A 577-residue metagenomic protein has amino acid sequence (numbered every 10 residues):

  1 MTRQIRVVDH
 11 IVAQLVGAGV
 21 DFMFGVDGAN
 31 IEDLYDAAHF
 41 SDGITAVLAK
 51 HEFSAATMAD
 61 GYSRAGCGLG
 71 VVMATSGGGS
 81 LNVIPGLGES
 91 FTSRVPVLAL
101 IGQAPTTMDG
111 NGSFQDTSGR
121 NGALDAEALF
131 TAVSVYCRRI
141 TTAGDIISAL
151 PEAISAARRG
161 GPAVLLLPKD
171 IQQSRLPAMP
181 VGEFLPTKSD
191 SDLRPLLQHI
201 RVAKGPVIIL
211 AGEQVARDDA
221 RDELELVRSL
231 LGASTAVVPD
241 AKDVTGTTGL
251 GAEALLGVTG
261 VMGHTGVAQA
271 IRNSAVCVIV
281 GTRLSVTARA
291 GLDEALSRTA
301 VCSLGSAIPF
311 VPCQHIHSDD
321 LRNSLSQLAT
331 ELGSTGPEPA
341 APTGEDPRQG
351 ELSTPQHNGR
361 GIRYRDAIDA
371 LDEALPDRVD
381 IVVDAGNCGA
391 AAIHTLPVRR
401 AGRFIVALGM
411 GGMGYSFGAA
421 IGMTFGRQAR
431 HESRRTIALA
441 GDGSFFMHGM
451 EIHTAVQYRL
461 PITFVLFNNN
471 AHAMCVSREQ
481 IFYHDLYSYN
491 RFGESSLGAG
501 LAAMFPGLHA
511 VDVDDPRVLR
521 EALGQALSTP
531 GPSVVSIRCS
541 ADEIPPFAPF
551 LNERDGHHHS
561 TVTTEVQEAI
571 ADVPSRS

Functional and structural regions predicted by a protein language model:
T2-R3, T141, V164, D293-N387 (+2 more regions): Phosphate/pyrophosphate-binding active-site segments
T2-S334, S433, T463-F464, I570-V573: N-terminal alpha/beta PP-like core and its mobile active-site loop of ThDP/TPP-dependent enzymes
V8-A18, V26-A29, L34-D36, G344-R430: Active-site diphosphate/adenylate-binding microenvironment
G25-G28, A46-T57, V72-G79, T141 (+7 more regions): Active-site nucleophile and cofactor-binding loops and adjacent substrate-binding regions of central metabolic enzymes
N30, S54-A55, G79-N82, A126 (+6 more regions): Catalytic-loop motifs flanking and including active-site residues across diverse enzymes
A59, F130, L371, L501-A502: Structural element of the ATP-grasp superfamily
L100, M108-N121, A391-S577: Thiamine diphosphate
